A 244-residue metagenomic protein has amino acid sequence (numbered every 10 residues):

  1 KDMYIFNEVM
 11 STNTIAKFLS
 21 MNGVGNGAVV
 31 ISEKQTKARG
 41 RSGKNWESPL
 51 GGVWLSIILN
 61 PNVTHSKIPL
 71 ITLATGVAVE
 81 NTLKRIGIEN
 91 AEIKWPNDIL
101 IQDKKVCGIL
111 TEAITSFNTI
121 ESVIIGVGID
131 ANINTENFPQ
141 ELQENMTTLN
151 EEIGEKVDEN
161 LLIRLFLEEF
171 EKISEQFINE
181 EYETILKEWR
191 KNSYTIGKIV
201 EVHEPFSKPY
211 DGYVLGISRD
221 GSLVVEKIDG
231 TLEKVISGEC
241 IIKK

Functional and structural regions predicted by a protein language model:
K1-E89, C107, I114, V157: N-terminal lobe of the biotin/lipoate ligase/transferase fold
L73-A91, I101-K244: Long, positively charged amphipathic alpha-helical accessory segments at protein N-termini or as interdomain linkers
